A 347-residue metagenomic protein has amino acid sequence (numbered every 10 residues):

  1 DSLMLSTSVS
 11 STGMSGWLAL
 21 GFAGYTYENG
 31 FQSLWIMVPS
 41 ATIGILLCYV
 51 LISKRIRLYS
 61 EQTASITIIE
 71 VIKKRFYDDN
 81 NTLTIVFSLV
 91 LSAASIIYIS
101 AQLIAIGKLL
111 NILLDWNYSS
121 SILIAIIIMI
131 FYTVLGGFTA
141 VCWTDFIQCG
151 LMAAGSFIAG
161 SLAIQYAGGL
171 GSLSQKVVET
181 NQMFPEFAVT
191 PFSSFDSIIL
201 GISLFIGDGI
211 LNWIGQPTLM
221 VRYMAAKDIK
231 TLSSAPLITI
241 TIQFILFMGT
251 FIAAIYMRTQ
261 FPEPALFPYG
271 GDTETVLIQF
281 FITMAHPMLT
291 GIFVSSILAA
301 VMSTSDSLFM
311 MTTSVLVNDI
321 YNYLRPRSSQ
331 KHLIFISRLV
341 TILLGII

Functional and structural regions predicted by a protein language model:
D1-L20, T133-G136, C149, I158-S161: Membrane-interface "cap" regions at the ends of multi-pass membrane proteins
D1-S11, L58-A94, K227-I229, S234-I242 (+1 more regions): Transmembrane-helix boundary/entry motifs in multi-pass membrane transporters
D1-S8, L47-V50, D78-A93, I124-A125 (+3 more regions): Select transmembrane alpha-helical segments in multipass membrane proteins
M4, G21-V38, K73, G150-G291: Loop-to-helix junctions at membrane interfaces in multi-pass transport proteins
T12-G13, A41-I45, L91-S92, I126-I130 (+7 more regions): Residue-level recognition of pore/gate-forming positions within transmembrane alpha-helices of multi-pass
Y25-N29, I52-R55, K108-L113, I127-C149 (+2 more regions): Membrane-water interface regions at transmembrane-helix termini and the short interhelical loops of multi-pass membrane
I36-T133, L204-N212, A299-D306: Helix-loop-helix module between adjacent transmembrane segments
R75-I85, V317-I347: Loop-to-transmembrane helix boundary motifs in multi-pass membrane proteins
